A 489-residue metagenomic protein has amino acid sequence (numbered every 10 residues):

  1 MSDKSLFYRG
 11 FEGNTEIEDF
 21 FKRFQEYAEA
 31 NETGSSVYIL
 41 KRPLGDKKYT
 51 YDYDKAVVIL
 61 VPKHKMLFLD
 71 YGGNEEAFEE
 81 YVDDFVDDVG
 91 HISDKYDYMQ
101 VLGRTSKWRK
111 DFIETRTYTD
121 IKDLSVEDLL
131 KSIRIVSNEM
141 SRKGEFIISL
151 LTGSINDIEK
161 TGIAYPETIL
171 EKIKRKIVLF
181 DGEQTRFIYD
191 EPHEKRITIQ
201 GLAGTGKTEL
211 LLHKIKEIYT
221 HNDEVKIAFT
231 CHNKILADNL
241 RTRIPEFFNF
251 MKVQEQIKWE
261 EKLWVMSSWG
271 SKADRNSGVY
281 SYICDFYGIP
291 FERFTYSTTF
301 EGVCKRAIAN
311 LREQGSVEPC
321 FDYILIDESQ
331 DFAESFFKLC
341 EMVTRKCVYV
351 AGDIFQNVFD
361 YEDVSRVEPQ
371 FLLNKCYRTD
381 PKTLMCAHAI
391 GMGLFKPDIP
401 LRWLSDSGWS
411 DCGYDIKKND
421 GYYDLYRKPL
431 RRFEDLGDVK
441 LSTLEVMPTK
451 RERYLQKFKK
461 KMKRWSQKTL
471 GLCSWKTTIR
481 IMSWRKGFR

Functional and structural regions predicted by a protein language model:
M1-R489: The feature marks helicase ATPase cores and/or their adjacent C-terminal helical subdomains in SF1/SF2/AAA+ helicases
